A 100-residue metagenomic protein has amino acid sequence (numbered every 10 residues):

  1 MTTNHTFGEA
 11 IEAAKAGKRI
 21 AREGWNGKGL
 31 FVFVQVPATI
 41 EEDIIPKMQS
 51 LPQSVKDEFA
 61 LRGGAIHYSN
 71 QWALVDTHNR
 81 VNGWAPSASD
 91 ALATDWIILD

Functional and structural regions predicted by a protein language model:
T2-L61: Catalytic phosphate/metal-binding cores of nucleic-acid and nucleotide-processing enzymes, i.e., regions that mediate
I66-D100: Short, compact, well-ordered microdomains
